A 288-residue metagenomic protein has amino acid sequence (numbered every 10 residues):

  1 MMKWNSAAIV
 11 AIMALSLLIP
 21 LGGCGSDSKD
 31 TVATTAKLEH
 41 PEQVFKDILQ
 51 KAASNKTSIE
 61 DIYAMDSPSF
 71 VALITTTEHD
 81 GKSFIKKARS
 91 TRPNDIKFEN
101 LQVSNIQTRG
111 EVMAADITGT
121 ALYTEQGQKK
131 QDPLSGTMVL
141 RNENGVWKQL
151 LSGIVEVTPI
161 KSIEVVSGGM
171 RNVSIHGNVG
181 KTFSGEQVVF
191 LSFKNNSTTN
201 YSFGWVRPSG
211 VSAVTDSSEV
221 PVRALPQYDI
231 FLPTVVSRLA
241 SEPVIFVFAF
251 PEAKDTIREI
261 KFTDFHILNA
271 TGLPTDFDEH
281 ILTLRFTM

Functional and structural regions predicted by a protein language model:
M1-V10: Bacterial N-terminal signal peptides that target proteins for export
I19-G23: C-terminal motif of bacterial Sec signal peptides marking the signal peptidase cleavage site
G25-K51, N55: Short, low-complexity N-terminal intrinsically disordered segments enriched in polar/charged residues
Y63-G110, A114: Short solvent-exposed beta->alpha transition segments
Y123-E125, E186, V220-G272: Short, solvent-exposed, Trp/other aromatic-anchored flexible loops in extracytoplasmic proteins
G127-V166: Short beta-strand edge/turn micro-motifs at domain boundaries
S192-N200: Asparagine-centered strand-capping/turn motif at beta-strand->loop junctions
F203-E219: Short acidic, flexible loop segments centered on an aromatic residue
